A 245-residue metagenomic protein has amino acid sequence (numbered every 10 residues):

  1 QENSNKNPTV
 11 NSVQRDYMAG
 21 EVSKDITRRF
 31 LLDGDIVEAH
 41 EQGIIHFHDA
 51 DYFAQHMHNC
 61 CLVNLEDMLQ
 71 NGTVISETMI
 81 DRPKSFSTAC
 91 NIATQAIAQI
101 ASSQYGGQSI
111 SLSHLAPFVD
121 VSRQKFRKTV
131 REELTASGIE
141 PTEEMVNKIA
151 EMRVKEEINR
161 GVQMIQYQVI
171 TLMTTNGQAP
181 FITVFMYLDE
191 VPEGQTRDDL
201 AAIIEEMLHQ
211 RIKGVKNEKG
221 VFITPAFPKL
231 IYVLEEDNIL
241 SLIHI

Functional and structural regions predicted by a protein language model:
Q1-D81: Acidic/polar, glycine-rich intrinsically disordered N-terminal extensions of enzymes
Y17, E38-H40, H58, P141-Q163: Intrinsically disordered, low-complexity acidic Ser/Thr-rich regulatory segments
Q95-Q108, A116, V121-I139, E157-Q178 (+1 more regions): Structured alpha-helical segments in the cores of large, soluble enzyme domains
V184: Conserved, mostly hydrophobic/aromatic
Y187-D189, V233: Short loop/turn motifs enriched for small/polar and acidic residues
D189-T196, N238-I239: Short acidic, S/G/P-rich loop/turn micro-motifs used as interaction or catalytic elements
I243-I245: Conserved small/polar residues in nucleotide/adenosyl-binding loops
